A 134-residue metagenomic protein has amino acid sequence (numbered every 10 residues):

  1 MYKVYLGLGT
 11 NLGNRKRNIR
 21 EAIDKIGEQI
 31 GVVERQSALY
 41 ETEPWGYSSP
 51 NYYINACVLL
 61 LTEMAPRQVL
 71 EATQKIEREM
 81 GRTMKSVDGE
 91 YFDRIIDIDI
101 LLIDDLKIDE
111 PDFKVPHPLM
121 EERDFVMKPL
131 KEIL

Functional and structural regions predicted by a protein language model:
M1-E28, S37-E43: N-terminal beta1-alpha1 ligand-phosphate binding loop
E28-Q29, L119: Active-site-proximal acidic secondary-structure segment that organizes catalysis
G31-V33: Early exported N-terminus immediately downstream of N-terminal targeting peptides
R35, W45-Y53, M64-L134: Flexible, gly/pro- and Lys/Arg-enriched active-site loops
V58: Short basic (Lys/Arg) and small-residue
L61: Glycine-rich and small/hydrophobic secondary-structure elements
